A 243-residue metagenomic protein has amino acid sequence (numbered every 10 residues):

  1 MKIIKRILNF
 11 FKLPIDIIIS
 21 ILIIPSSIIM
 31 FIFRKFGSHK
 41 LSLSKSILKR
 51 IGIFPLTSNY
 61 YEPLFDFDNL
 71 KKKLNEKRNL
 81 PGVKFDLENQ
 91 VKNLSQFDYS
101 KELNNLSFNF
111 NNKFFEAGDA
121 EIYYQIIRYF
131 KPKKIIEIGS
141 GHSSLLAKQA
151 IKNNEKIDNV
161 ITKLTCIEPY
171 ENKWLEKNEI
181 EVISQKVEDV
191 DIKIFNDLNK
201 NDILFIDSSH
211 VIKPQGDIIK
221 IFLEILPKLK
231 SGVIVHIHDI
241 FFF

Functional and structural regions predicted by a protein language model:
K2-I136, H142-H236, I240-F243: A short alpha-helical cap/connector motif
